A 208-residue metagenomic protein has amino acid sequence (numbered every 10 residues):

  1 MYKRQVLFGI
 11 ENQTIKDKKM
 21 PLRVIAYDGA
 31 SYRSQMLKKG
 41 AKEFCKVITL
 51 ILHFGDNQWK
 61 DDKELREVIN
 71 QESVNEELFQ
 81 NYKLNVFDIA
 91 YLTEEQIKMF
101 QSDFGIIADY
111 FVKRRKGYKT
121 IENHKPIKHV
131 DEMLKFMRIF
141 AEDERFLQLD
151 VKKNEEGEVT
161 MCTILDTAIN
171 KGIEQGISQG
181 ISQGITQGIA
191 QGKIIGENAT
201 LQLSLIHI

Functional and structural regions predicted by a protein language model:
K3-I206: Elongated, amphipathic alpha-helical interaction scaffolds
